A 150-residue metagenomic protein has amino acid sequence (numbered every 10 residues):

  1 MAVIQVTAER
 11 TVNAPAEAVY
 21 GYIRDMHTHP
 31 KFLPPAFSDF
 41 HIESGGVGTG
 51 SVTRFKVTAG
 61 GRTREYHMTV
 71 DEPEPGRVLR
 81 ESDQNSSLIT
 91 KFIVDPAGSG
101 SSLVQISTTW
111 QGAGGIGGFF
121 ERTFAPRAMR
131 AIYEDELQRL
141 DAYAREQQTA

Functional and structural regions predicted by a protein language model:
M1-S44, R139-A142, A150: Hydrophobic ligand-binding cavity/cleft-lining segments
T7-T11, E65-H67, I89-K91, S107: Well-ordered beta-strand positions in beta-sheet-rich domains
V12-A14, A59-G61, E74, W110-G114: Beta-strand elements of well-folded, non-transmembrane domains
F40-I89, L103, D135-A150: Glycine-rich portal/gate segments that line the openings of hydrophobic small-molecule binding cavities
S82-D135, L140: Beta-strand/loop substructures that line and gate deep hydrophobic ligand-binding cavities in soluble
